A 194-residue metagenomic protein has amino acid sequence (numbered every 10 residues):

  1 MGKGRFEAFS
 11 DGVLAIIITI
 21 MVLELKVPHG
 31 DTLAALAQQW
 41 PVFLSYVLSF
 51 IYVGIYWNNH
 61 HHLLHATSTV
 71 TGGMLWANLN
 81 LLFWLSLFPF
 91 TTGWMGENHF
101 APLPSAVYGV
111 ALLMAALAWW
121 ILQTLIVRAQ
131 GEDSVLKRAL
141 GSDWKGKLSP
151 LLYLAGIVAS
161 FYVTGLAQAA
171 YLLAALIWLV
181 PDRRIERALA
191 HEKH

Functional and structural regions predicted by a protein language model:
M1-H194: Multi-pass alpha-helical transmembrane bundle typical of ion/small-solute transporters and intramembrane aspartyl
